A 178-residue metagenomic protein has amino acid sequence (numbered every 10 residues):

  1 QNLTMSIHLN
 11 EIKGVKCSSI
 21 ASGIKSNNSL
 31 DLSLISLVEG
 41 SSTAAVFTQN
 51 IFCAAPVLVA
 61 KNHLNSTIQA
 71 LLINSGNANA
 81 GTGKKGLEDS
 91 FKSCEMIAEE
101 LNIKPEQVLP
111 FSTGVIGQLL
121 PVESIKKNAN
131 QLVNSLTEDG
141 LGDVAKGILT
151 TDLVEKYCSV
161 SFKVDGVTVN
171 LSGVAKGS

Functional and structural regions predicted by a protein language model:
L3-S178: Alpha/propeptide regions of enzymes that mature by internal proteolysis
